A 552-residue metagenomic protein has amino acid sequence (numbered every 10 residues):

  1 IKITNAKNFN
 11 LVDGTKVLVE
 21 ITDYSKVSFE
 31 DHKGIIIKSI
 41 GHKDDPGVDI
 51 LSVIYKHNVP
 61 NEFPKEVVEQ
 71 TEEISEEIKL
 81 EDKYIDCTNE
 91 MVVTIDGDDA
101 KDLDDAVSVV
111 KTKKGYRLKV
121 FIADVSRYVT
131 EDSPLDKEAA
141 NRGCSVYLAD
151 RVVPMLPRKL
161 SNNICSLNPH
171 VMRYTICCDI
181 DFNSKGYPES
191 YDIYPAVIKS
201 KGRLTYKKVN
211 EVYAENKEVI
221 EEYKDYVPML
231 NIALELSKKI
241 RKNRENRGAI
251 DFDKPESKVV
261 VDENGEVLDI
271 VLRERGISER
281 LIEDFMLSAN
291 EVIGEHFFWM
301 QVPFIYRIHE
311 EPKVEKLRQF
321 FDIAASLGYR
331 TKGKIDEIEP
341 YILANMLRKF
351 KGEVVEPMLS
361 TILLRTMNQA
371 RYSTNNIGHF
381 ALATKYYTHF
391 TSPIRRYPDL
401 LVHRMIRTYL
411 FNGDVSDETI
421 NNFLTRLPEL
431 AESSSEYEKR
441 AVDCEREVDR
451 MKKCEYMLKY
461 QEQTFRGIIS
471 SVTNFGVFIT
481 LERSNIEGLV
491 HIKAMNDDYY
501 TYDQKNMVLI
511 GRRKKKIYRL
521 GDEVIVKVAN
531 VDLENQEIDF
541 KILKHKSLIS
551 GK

Functional and structural regions predicted by a protein language model:
I1-I122, S126-V171, N210, V508-R519: Charge-lined substrate channels and their catalytic hotspots, especially those that engage the 3′ end of RNA
I3-T4, V19, D96, K101-V314 (+2 more regions): Feature marking long nucleic-acid-engaging regions of large polymerase/nuclease enzymes
N5, D23, I122, S133 (+6 more regions): A short beta-strand motif that forms part of the nucleic acid-binding face of small beta-barrel RNA-binding folds
G14, I36, I95, C178 (+4 more regions): A residue-level signal for conserved active-site and pocket-lining positions in enzyme catalytic cores
E20, T88-V93, D98-T112, A233-R247 (+3 more regions): Phosphate-interacting basic helix/loop segments used at nucleotide- and nucleic-acid interfaces
S25-I35, P188, V477, L533-K541: Short, Lys/Arg- and Gly-enriched loop/turn segments at beta-strand edges
L51, K65-E69, I85-T88, S190-Y194 (+8 more regions): Short coil/turn segments at secondary-structure boundaries
V292, E315-R318, I323-K552: Structured C-terminal cores of nucleic-acid metabolism proteins
